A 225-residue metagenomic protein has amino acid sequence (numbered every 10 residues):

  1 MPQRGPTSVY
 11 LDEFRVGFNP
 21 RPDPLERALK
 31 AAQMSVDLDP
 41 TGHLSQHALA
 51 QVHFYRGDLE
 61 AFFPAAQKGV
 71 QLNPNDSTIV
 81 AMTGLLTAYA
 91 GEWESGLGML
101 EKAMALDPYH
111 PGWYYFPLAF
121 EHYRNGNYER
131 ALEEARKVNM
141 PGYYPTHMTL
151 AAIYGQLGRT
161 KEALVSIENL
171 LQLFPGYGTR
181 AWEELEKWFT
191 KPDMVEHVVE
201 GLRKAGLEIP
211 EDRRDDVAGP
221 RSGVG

Functional and structural regions predicted by a protein language model:
R4, V9-D12: Carboxylate/His-rich catalytic cores and anion/metal-binding grooves
L11-D12, P22, A28-V36, G42-F54 (+1 more regions): Alpha-helical protein-protein interaction modules
